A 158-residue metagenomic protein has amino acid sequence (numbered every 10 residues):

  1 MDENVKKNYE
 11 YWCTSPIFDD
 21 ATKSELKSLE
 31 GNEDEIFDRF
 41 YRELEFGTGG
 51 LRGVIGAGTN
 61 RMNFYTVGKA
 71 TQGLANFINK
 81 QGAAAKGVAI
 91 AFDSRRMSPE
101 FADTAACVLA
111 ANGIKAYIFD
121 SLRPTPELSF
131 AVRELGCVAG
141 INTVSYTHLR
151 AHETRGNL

Functional and structural regions predicted by a protein language model:
Y9-A105: An N-terminal, well-structured beta->alpha segment
A91, K115-F119: Short catalytic-loop micro-motif centered on adjacent basic/acidic residues
T104-K115: Short helix-loop-beta junction
D120-S129, R133: Short acidic loop-to-helix transition motifs that present clustered carboxylates
V138: Conserved acidic residues
T147-T154: Conserved small/polar residues in nucleotide/adenosyl-binding loops
